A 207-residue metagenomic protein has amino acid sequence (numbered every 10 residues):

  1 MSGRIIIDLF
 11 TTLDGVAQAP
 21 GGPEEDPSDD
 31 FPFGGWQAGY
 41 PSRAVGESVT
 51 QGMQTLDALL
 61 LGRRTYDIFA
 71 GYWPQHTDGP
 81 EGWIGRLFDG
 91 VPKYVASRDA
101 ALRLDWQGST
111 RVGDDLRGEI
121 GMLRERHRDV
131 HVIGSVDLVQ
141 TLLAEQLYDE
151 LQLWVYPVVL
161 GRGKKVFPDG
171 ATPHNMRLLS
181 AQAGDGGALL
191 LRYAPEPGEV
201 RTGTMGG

Functional and structural regions predicted by a protein language model:
S2-L147, P157-G207: Portal/gating segments that form or line small-molecule/metal binding sites
E150: Periplasmic plug
